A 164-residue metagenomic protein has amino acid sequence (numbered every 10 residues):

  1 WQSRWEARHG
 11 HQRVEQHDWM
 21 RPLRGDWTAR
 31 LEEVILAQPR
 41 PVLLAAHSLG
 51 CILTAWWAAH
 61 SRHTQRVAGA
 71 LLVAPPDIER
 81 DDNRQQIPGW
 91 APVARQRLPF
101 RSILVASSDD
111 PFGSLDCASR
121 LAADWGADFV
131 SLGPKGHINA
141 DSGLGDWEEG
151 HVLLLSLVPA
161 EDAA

Functional and structural regions predicted by a protein language model:
W1-R40, D162-A163: Active-site catalytic motif of lipid deacylating hydrolases and related acyltransferases
Q12, A122-N139: Catalytic histidine neighborhood in serine/cysteine hydrolases with alpha/beta-hydrolase-type architecture
E15-W19, A70-R80: Active-site nucleophile loop of the alpha/beta-hydrolase fold
P22-G25, K135-W147: Catalytic histidine-centered segment of alpha/beta-hydrolase-like enzymes
L43-L44, A70: Conserved alpha/beta-hydrolase fold motif
L44-A55: Gly/Ala-rich beta-loop-alpha elbow adjacent to hydrolase catalytic centers
L98-P99, I103-A106, D110: Short beta-strand/loop motif that positions the catalytic acidic residue of the alpha/beta-hydrolase fold
P111-C117: Conserved alpha/beta-hydrolase "acid-adjacent" motif
